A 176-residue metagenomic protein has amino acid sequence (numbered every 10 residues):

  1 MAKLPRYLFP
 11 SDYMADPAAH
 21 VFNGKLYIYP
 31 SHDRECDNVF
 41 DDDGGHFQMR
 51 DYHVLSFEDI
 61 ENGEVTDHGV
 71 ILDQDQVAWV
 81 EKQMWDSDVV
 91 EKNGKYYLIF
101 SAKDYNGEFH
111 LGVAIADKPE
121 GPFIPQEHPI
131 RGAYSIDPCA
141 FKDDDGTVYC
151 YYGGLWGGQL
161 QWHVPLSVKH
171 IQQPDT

Functional and structural regions predicted by a protein language model:
M1-T176: Carbohydrate-active catalytic/glycan-binding domains of CAZyme proteins, especially the secreted or lumenal ectodomains
